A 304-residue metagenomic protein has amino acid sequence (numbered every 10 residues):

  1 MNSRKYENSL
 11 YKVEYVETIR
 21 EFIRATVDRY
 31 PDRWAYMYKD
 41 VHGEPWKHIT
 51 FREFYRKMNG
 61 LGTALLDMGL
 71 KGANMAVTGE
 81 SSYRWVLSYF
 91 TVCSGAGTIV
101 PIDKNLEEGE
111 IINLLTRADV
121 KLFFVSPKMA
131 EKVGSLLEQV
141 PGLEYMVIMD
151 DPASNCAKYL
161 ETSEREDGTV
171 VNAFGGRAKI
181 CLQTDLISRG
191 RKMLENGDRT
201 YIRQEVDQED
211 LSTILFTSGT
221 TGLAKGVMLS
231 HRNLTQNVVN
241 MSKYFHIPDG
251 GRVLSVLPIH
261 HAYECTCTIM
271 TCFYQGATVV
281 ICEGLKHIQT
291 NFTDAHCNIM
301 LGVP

Functional and structural regions predicted by a protein language model:
E14-M37, R56, F273: A short N-terminal helical cap/helix-turn-helix that marks the beginning of AMP-binding/adenylate-forming
P31-W34, I148, F174-G175, K179-T184 (+3 more regions): Conserved pre-ATP/AMP-binding loop-to-beta segment of ANL
D32, Y36-F90, E107-I112, H231: Conserved AMP-binding/adenylate-forming core of the ANL superfamily
H48-R52, S212-V238: Conserved AMP-binding A3 loop
Y55-G60, Q208, V227-P248, V253-V256: Conserved structural elements of the adenylate-forming
A73-N74, E80-V100, K104-E108, T116-L122 (+2 more regions): A short helix-loop-beta submotif of the ANL/AMP-binding
S94-S188: Structural core segment of the AMP-binding/adenylate-forming
T235-R252, I259-P304: Conserved AMP-binding/adenylation subdomain of ANL enzymes
